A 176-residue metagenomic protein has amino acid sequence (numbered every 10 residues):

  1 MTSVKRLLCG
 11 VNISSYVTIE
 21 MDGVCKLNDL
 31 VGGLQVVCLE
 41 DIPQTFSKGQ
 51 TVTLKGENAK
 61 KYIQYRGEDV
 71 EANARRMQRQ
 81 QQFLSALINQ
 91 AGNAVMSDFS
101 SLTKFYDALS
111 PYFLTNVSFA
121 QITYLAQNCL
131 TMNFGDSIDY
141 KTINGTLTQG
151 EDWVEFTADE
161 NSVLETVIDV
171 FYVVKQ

Functional and structural regions predicted by a protein language model:
M1-K5, V117-A120: Short, compositionally biased strand/turn segments that nucleate or flank brief secondary-structure elements
T2-E20, L27-C38: Aromatic- and charge-enriched surface segment that lines or borders ligand/interaction sites
R6-S15, K48, R66-R75, A91-M96 (+2 more regions): Second-shell loop/turn segments in exported
I19, F105-A108, N128, T146: Short acidic/histidine-centered micro-motifs embedded in hydrophobic/aromatic stretches that mark compact functional
D22-A108: Flexible, polar/acidic helix-loop-strand segments at domain edges
L54, Y112-Q176: C-terminal solvent-exposed extensions
